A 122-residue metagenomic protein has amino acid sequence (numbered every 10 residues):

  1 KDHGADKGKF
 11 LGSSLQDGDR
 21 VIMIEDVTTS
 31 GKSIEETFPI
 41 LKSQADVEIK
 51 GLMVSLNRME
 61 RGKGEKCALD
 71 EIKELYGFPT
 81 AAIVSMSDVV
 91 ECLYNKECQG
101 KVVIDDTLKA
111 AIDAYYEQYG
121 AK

Functional and structural regions predicted by a protein language model:
K1-V21, E35-E36: Short, glycine/charge-rich flexible loops or terminal/linker lids adjacent to PRPP-binding catalytic cores
D2, T29, M59-R61: Glycine-/small-residue-rich active-site loops that bind phosphorylated ligands and cofactors
R20, D26-V27: Active-site metal-binding loops of divalent metal-dependent hydrolases
I22-M23, E48: Conserved beta-strand segments that form the floor/walls of ligand-binding pockets within enzyme and binding domains
M23-I24, M53: Generic enzyme active-site microenvironment
E25-D26, N57: Acidic side chains
V27-E35: Acidic, divalent-metal-coordinating active-site segment for phosphoryl/phosphodiester hydrolysis, typified by short
P39-K122: PRPP-dependent phosphoribosyltransferase catalytic core
